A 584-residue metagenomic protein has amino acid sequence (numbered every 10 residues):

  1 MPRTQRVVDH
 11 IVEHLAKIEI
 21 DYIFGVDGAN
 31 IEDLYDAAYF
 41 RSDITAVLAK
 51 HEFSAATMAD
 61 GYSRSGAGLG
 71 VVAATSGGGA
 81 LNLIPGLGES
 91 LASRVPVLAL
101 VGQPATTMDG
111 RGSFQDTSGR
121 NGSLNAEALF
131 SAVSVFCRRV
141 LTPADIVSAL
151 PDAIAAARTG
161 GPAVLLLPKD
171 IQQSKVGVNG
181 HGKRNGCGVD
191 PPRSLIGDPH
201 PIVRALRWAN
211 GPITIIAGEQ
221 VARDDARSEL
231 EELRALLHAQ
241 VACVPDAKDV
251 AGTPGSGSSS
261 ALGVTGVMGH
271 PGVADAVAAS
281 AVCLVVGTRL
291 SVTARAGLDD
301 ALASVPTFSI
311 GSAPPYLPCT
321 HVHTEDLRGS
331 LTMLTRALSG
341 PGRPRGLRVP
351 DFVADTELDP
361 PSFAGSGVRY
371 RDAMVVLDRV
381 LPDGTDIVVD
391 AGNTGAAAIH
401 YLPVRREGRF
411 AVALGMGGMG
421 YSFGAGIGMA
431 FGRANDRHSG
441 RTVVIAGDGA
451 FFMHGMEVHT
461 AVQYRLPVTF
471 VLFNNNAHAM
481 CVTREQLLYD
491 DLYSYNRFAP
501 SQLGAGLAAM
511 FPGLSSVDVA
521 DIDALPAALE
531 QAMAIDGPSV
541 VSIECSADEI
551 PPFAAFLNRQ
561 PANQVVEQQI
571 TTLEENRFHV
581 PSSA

Functional and structural regions predicted by a protein language model:
P2-P341, D383, S439, V468-F470 (+1 more regions): N-terminal alpha/beta PP-like core and its mobile active-site loop of ThDP/TPP-dependent enzymes
P2-R3, L141, V164, N179 (+4 more regions): Phosphate/pyrophosphate-binding active-site segments
V8-I18, V26-A29, L34-D36, P350-R437 (+1 more regions): Active-site diphosphate/adenylate-binding microenvironment
G25-G28, A46-T57, V72-G78, L141 (+6 more regions): Active-site nucleophile and cofactor-binding loops and adjacent substrate-binding regions of central metabolic enzymes
I31, E52-T57, K248, T394-A396 (+2 more regions): Short acidic loop-to-helix transition motifs that present clustered carboxylates
A59, F130, L377, L507-A508: Structural element of the ATP-grasp superfamily
L100, M108-N121, L331, A397-A584: Thiamine diphosphate
A132-F136, C187-G188, F352-S366, P512: Short glycine/proline- and acidic residue-enriched helix-loop micro-motifs that form flexible lids or anion-recognition
